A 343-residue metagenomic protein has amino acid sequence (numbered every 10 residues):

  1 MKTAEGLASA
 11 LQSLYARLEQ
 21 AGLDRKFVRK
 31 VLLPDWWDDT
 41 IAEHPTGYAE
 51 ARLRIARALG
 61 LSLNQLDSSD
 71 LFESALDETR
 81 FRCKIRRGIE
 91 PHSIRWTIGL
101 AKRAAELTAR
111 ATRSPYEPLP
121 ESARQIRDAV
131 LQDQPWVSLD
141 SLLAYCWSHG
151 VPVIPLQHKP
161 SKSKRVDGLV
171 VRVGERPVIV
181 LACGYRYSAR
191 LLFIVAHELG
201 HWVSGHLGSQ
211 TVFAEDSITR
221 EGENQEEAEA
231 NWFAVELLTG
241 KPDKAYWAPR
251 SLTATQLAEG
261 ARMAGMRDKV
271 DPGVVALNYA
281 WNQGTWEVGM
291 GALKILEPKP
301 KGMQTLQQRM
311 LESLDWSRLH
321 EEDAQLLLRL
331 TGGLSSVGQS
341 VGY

Functional and structural regions predicted by a protein language model:
M1-Y343: Active-site hotspot residues in diverse enzymes, especially metal/ion-binding acidic/histidine motifs
